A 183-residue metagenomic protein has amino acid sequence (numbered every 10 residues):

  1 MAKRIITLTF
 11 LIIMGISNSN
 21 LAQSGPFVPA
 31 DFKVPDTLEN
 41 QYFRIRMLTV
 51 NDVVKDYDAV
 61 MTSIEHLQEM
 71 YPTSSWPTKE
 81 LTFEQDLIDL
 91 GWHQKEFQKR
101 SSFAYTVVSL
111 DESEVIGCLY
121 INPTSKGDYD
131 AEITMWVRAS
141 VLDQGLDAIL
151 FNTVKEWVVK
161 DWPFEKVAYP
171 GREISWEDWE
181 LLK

Functional and structural regions predicted by a protein language model:
M1-Q23: Bacterial Sec-dependent N-terminal signal peptides
S17-N18, H66, A148: Hydrophobic alpha-helical segments
Q23-S140, N152-T153, W157, D161 (+1 more regions): GNAT-family acyltransferases
G145-T153: Conserved acetyl-CoA pyrophosphate-binding loop and the N-cap/start of the following alpha-helix in GNAT-like
